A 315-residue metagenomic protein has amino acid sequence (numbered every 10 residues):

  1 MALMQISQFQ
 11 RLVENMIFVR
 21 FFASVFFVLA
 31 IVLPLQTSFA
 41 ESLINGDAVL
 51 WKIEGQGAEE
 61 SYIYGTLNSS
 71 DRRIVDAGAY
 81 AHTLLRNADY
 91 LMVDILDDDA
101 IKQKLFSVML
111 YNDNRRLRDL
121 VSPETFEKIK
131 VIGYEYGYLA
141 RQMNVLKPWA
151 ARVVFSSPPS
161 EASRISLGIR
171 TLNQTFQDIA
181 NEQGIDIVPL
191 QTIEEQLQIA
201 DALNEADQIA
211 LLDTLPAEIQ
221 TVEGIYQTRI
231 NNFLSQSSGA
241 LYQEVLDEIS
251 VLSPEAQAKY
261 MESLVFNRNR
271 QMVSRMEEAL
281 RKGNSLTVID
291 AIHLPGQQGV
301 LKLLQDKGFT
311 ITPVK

Functional and structural regions predicted by a protein language model:
I6-V25: Bacterial N-terminal signal peptides that target proteins for export
A23-P34: Bacterial N-terminal signal peptides
L35-A40: Sec/Tat signal peptide C-region and signal peptidase I cleavage site
E41, V49-Y260: Structured, acidic catalytic/metal-binding patches in enzyme active sites
N45, D76, N267-Q271: Short secondary-structure boundary/capping elements
D47-V49, S274: Residue-level marker for the onset of beta-strands and adjacent loop->beta junctions in well-ordered domains
A258-K315: A cross-kingdom marker for long, charged
